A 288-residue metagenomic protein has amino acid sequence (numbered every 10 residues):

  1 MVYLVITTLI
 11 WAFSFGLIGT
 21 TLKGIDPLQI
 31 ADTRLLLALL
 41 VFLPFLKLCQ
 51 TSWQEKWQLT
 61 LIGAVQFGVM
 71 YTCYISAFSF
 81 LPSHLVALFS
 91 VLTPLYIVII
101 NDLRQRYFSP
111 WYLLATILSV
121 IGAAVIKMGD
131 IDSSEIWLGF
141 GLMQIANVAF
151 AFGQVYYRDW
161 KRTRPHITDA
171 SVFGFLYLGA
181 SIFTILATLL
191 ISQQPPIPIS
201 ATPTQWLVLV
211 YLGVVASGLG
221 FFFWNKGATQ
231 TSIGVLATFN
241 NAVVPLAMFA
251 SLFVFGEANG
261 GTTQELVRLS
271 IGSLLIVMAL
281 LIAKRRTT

Functional and structural regions predicted by a protein language model:
M1-Q29, D132-K161, I182, A250 (+2 more regions): Glycine-/small-residue-enriched transmembrane alpha-helix faces in small-molecule transporters and effluxers
M1-T7, Q50-S76, L114-T116, L138-A146 (+3 more regions): Loop-to-transmembrane-helix transition segments
I10, S14, L43-S90, V125-I126 (+1 more regions): Specific transmembrane alpha-helical segments of multi-pass solute transporters/efflux pumps, especially DMT/EamA
F13, L17-T20, G24, L37-W53 (+4 more regions): Membrane-interface helix-cap regions at the ends of transmembrane helices in multi-pass membrane proteins
G16, L39-F42, I97-V98, S134-P195 (+1 more regions): Transmembrane alpha-helical segments that form core, pore/gating elements of small-molecule transporters/exporters
Q29-L40, I75-F108, L113-T116, A146 (+1 more regions): Specific alpha-helical transmembrane segments that line the substrate/conduction pathway and gating interfaces
A31-T33, L85-L92, Y157-S181, V214-F253: Helix-helix packing/entry segments at the starts of transmembrane helices
F42, L92, F108-G129, N241 (+2 more regions): Hydrophobic transmembrane alpha-helices of multi-pass small-molecule transport proteins
